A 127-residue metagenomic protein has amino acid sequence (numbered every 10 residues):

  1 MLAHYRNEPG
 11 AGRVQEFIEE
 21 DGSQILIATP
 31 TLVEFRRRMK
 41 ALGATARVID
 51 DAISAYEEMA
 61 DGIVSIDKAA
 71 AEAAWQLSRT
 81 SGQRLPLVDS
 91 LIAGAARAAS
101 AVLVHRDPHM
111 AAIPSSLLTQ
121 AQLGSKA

Functional and structural regions predicted by a protein language model:
M1-I27, K40-S54, A127: Short, well-structured N-terminal submotif of metal-dependent ribonuclease cores
M1-L2, L32, A71, M110-A111: A generic structural signal for short hydrophobic patches within well-formed alpha-helices
H4-Y5, R38, A74, I113: Residues that scaffold the ATP/ADP-binding catalytic core of kinase and kinase-like folds
R38-A41, A60: Helix-loop "lid/cap" segments that line or gate small-molecule binding pockets
D61-R106: Active-site neighborhoods of divalent-metal-dependent phosphate/nucleic-acid chemistry enzymes
A93, R97-A127: Acidic, PIN/NYN-like endoribonuclease modules and their adjacent C-terminal/linker elements
